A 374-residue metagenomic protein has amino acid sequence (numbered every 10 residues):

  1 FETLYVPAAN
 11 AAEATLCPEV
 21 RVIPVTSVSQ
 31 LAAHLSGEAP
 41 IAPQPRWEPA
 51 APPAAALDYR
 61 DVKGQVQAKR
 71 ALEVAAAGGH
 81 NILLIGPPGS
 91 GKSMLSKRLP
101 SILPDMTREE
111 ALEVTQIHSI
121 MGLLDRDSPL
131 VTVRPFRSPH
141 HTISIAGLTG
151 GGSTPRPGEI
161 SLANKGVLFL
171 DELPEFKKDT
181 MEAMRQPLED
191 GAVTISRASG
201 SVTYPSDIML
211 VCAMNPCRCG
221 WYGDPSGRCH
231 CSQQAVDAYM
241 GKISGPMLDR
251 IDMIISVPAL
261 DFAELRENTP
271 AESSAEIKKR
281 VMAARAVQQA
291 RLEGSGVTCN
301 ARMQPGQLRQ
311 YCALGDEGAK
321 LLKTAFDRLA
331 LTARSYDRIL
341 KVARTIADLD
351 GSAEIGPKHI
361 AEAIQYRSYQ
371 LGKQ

Functional and structural regions predicted by a protein language model:
F1-L83, S90, S196, S335-Y336 (+2 more regions): Peripheral, non-AAA+ core regions of ATP-driven protein-machinery
L4, L168, D252-I255: Short, well-ordered beta-strand core segments
P43-Q44, L84, T107, M121-R126 (+4 more regions): Active-site phosphate-binding and catalytic loops of NTP-dependent enzymes
E73, P129-L130, R134-P135, A146-L168 (+1 more regions): Conserved alpha-helical scaffold flanking the Walker A/P-loop in AAA+ ATPase domains
L84-D125: Walker A/P-loop
E110-S144, G151-G152, P258, T298-G306 (+2 more regions): Conserved inter-motif catalytic segment of the P-loop NTP-binding fold
T154-P155, K178-Q374: Basic, amphipathic alpha-helical bundle interface domains used for macromolecular binding and assembly
K165, D171-E172, A183: Walker B catalytic acidic pair
